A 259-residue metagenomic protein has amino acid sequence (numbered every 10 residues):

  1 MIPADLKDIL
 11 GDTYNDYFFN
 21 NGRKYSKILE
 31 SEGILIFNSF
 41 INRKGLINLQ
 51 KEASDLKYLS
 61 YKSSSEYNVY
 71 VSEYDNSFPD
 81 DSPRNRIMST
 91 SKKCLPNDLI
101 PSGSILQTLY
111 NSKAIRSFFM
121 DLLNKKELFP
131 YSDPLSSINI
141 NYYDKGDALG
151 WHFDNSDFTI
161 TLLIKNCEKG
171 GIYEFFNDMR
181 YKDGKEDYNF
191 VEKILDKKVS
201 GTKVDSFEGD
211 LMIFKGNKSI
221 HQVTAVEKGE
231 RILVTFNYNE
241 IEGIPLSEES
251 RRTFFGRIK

Functional and structural regions predicted by a protein language model:
M1-D81, S112-K113, R257-K259: N-terminal auxiliary "cap/dimerization" subdomain that precedes the catalytic jelly-roll/cupin core of mononuclear
I2-K24, Y173-K259: Conserved double-stranded beta-helix
F37, F158-I160, V234: Hydrophobic residues positioned within well-ordered beta-strands of beta-sheet architectures
N38-N42, T108-N111, F153, V204-D205 (+1 more regions): Aromatic-acidic/polar surface patches that form glycan- and anion
I41-R43, N48, E52-D55, S60 (+1 more regions): Signature of the catalytic double-stranded beta-helix
Y58, S64-S65, N76-F78, G146-L149 (+2 more regions): Short alpha-helix boundary/capping motifs
P101-Q107, R116-L211, N217, E240: Catalytic core of non-heme Fe(II) oxygenases with the double-stranded beta-helix
